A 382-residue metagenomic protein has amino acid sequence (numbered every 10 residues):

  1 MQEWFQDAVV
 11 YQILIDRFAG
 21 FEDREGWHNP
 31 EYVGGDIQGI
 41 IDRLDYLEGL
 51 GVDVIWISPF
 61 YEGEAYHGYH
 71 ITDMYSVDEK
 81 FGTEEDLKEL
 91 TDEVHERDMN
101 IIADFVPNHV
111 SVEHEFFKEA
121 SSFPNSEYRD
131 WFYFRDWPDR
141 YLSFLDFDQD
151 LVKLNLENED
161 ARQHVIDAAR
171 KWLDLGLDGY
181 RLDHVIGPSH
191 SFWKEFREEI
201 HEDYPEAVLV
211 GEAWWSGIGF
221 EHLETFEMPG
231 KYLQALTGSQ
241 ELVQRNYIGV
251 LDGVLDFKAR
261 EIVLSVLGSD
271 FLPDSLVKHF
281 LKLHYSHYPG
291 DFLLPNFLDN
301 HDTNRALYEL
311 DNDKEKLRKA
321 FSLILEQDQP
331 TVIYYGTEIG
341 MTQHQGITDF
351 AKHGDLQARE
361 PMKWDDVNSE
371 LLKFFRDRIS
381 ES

Functional and structural regions predicted by a protein language model:
Q2-V9, L14-Q38, D42-D53, F60-L175 (+3 more regions): Substrate-binding/active-site clefts of carbohydrate-active enzymes
Q6-D7, G51-D53, H95-M99, G176-D178 (+4 more regions): Short, well-ordered coil/turn segments that N-cap beta-strands
V9-Q12, I55-I57, I101-A103, Y180 (+4 more regions): Hydrophobic faces of well-ordered beta-strands that scaffold small-molecule active sites in alpha/beta enzyme cores
I13, L47, I57, M74 (+11 more regions): Conserved, mostly hydrophobic/aromatic
Y61, P107-S111, I186-P188, W215-G217 (+2 more regions): Active-site-proximal loop/turn and secondary-structure-junction residues that shape catalytic pockets, frequently
T91, H95, F117-K118, D167-R170 (+6 more regions): Active-site-proximal helices and loops of the catalytic beta/alpha 8
I102, G179-V185, A306-L307: Short catalytic-loop micro-motif centered on adjacent basic/acidic residues
L298-R305: Active-site neighborhood of divalent metal-dependent phosphoester/pyrophosphate hydrolases
